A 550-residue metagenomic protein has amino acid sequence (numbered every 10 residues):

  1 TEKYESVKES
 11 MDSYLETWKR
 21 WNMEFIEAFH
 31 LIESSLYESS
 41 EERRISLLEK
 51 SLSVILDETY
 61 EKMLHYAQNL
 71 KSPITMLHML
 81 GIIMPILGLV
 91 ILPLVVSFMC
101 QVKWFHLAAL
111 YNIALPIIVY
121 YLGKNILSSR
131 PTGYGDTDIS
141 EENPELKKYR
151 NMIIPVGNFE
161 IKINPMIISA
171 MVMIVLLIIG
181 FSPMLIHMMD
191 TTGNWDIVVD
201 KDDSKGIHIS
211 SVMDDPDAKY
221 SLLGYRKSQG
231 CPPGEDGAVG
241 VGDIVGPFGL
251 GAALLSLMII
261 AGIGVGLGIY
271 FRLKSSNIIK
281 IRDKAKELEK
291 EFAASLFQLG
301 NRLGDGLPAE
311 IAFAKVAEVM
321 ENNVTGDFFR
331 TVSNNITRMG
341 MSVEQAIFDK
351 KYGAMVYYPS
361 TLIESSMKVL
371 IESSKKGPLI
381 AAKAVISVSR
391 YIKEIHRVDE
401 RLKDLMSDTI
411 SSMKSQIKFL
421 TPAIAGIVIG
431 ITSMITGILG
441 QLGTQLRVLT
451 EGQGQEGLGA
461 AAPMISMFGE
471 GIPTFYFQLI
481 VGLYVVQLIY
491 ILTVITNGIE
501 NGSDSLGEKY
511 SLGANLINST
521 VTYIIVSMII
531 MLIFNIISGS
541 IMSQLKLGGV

Functional and structural regions predicted by a protein language model:
T1-S39, G300-K376: Intracellular, membrane-proximal regulatory regions of polytopic membrane proteins
K19-H30, S34-D305, E318-D327, A354-P359 (+1 more regions): Hydrophobic alpha-helical signal-anchor/transmembrane segments
K290, A294, T361, S365 (+2 more regions): Short, well-structured alpha-helical interface segments that form or flank functional binding sites
L379-I395: Long, well-ordered mid-to-C-terminal structural blocks that present hydrophobic/aromatic surfaces
